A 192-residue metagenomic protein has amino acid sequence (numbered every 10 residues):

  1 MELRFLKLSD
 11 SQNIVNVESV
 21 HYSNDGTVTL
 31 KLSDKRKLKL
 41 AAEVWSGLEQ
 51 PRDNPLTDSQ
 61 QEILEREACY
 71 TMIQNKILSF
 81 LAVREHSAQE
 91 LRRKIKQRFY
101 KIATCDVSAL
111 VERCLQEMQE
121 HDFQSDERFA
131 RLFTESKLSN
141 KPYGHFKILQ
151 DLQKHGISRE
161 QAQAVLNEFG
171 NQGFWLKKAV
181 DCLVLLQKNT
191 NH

Functional and structural regions predicted by a protein language model:
M1-H192: An alpha-helical, amphipathic repeat domain used for nucleic-acid recognition, typified by the mTERF helical solenoid
